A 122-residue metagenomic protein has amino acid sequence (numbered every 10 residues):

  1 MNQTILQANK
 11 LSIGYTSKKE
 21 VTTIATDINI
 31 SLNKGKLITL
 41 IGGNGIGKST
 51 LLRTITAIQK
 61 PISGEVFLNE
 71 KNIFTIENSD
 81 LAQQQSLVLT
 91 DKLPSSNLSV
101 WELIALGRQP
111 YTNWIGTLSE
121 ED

Functional and structural regions predicted by a protein language model:
L6, T23-D27: Conserved structural motif at the start of ABC-family nucleotide-binding domains
L6-K19, V66: Conserved beta1/A-loop at the N-terminus of ABC ATPase nucleotide-binding domains
I28-T39: Pre-Walker A (P-loop) beta-loop-beta motif of ABC nucleotide-binding domains
T39, S79-T90, N97, W101-A105: ABC nucleotide-binding domain signature
I41-G43: The feature captures the beta-strand-to-loop junction immediately N-terminal to the Walker
T56: Helix-to-loop junction immediately C-terminal to a conserved catalytic motif
K60, N72-S86, S96, T112-E120: ABC ATPase NBD coupling module
G64-N72: Conserved ABC transporter NBD signature motif
